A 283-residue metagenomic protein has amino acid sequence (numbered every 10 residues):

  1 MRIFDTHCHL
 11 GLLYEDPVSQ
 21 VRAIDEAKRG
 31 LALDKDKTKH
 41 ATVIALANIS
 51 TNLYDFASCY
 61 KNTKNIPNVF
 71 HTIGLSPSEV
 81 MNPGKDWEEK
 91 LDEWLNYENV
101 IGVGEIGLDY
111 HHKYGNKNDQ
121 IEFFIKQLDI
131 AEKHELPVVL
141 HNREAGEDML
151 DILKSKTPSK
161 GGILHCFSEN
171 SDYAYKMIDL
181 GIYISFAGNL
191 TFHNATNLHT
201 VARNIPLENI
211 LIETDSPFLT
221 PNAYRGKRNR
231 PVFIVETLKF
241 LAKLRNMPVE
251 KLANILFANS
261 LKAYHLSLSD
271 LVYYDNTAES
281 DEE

Functional and structural regions predicted by a protein language model:
M1-E283: Mid-domain alpha/beta scaffold segments of enzyme catalytic cores
